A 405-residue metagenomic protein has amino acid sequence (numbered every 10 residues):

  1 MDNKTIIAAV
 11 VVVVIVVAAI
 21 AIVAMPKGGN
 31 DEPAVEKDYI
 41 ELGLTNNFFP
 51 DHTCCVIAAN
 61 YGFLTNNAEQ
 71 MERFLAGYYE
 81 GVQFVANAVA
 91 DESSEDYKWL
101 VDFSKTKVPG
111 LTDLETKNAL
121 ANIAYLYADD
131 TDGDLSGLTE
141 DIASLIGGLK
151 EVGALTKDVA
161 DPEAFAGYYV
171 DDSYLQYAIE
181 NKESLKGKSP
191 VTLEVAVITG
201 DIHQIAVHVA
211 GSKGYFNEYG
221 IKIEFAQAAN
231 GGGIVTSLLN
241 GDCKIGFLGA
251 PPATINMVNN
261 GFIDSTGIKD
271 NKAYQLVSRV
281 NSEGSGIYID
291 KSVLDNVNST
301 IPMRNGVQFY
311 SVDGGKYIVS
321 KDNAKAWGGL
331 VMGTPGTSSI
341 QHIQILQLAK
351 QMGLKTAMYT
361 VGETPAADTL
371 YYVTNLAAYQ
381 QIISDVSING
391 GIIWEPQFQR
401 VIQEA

Functional and structural regions predicted by a protein language model:
M1-P33: Secretory targeting signatures
E32-K105, A367-A405: Pocket-lining segment of extracytoplasmic ligand-binding domains
E32-P33, I40-T45, V170-Y372, I382-I402: Short, glycine-/small- and polar/acidic-enriched structural segments that line small-molecule recognition paths
N47, Y125-S136, N296-S299, M303: Short, solvent-exposed loop/beta-turn-alpha elements that line the ligand-binding surface or hinge of extracytoplasmic
F49, A58, T65-E72, S94 (+7 more regions): Soluble non-cytosolic domains of exported or imported proteins
T65-L155: Secondary-structure end/capping motifs
T139-T192: Conserved C-terminal helix/tail region of periplasmic/extracytoplasmic solute-binding proteins
